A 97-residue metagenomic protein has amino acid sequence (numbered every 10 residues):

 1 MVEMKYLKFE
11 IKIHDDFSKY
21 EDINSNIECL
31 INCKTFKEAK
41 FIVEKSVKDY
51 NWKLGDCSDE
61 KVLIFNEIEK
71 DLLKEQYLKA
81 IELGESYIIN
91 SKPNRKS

Functional and structural regions predicted by a protein language model:
V2-N26, N32, K37-Y50, G55-D56 (+1 more regions): Long, contiguous binding/interaction regions
E60-E69: Acidic helix-start/capping segments at beta-turn-to-alpha-helix junctions
